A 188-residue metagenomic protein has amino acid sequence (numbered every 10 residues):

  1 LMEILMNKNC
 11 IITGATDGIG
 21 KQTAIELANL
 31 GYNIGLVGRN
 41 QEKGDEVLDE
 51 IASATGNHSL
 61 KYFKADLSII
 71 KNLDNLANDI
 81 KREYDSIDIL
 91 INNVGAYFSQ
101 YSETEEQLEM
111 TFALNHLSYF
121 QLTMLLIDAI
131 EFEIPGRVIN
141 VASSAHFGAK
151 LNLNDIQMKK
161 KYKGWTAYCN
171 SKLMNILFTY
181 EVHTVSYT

Functional and structural regions predicted by a protein language model:
M2-S186: Rossmann-fold NAD(P)H-dependent dehydrogenase/reductase core
